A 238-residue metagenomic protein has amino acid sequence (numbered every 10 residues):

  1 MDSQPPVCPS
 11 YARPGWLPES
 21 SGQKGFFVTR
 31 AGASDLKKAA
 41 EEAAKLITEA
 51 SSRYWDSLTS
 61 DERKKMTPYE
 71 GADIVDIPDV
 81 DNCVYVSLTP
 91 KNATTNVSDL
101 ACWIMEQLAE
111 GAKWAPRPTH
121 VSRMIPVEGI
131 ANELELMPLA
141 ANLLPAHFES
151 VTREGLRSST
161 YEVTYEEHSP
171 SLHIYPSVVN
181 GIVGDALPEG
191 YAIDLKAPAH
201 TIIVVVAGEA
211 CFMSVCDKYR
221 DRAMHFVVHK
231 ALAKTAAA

Functional and structural regions predicted by a protein language model:
M1-A238: SAM-dependent transferase fold signal centered on methyltransferase-like domains, encompassing both Class I
